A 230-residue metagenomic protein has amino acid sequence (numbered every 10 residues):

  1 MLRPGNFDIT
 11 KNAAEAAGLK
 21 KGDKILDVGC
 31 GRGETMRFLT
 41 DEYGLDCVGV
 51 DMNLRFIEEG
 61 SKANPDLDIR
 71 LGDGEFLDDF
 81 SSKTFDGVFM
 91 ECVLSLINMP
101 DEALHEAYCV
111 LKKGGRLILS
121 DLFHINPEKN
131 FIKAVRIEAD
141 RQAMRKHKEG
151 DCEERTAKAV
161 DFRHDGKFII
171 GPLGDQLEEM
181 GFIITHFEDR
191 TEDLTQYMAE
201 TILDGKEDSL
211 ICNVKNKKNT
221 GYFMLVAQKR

Functional and structural regions predicted by a protein language model:
R3-K21: Conserved alpha-helix/loop element of class I SAM-dependent methyltransferases that forms part of the SAM/SAH-binding
L26, R32-F76: Class I SAM-dependent methyltransferase SAM/SAH-binding core
L77-V88: A short acidic, Gly/Pro-enriched loop at the edge of an enzyme's catalytic core that lines a small-molecule cofactor
G87-P100: A short SAM/SAH-binding and catalytic strip from SAM-dependent methyltransferases
D101-R116: A short glycine-rich, Lys/Arg-flanked "PGG" loop and its adjoining helix->strand segment in the class I
I118-R155: Conserved class I S-adenosyl-L-methionine
H164-G181, F187: Short alpha-helix
H186-R230: Conserved Class I S-adenosyl-L-methionine
